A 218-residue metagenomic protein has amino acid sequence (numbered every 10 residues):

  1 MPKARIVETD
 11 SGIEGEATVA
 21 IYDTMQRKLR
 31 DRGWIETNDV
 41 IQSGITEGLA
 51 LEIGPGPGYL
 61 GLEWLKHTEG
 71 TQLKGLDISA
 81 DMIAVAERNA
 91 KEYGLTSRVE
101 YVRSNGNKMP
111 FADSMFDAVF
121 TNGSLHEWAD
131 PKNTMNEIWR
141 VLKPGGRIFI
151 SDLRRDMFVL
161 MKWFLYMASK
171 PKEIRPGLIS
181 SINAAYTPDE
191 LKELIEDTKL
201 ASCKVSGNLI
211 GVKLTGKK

Functional and structural regions predicted by a protein language model:
M1-I45, E63: Conserved class I S-adenosyl-L-methionine
L51, P57-K108: Class I SAM-dependent methyltransferase SAM/SAH-binding core
L95-T96, A112, A201: Conserved H-loop
N107-A118: A short acidic, Gly/Pro-enriched loop at the edge of an enzyme's catalytic core that lines a small-molecule cofactor
A118-A129: A short SAM/SAH-binding and catalytic strip from SAM-dependent methyltransferases
K132-P144: A short glycine-rich, Lys/Arg-flanked "PGG" loop and its adjoining helix->strand segment in the class I
S151-L214: C-terminal alpha-helical "lid/dimerization" subdomain adjacent to the S-adenosyl-L-methionine
